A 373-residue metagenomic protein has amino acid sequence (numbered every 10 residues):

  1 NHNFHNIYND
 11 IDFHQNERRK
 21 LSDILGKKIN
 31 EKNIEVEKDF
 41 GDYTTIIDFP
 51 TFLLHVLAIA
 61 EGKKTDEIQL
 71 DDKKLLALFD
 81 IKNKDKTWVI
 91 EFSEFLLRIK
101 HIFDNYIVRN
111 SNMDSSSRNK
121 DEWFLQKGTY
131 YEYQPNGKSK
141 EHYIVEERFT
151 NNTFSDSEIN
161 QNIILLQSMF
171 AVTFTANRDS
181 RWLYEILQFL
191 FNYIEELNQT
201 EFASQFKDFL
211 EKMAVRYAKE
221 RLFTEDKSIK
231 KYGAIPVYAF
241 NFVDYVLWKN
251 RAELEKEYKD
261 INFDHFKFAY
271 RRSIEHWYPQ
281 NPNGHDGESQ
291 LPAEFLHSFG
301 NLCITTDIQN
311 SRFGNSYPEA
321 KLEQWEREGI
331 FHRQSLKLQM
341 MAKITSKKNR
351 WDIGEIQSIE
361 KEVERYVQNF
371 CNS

Functional and structural regions predicted by a protein language model:
N1-S373: Flexible coil/loop and intrinsically disordered segments
